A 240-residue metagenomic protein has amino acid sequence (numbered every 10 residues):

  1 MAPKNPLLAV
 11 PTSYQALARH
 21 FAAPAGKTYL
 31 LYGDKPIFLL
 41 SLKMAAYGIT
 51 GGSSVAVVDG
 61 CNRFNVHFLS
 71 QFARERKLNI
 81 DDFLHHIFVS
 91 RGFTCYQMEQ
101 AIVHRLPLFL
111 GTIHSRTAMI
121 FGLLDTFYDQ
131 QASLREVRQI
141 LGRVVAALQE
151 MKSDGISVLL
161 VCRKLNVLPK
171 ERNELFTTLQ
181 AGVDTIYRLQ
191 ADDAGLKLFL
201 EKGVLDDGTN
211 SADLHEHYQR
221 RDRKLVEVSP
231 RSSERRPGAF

Functional and structural regions predicted by a protein language model:
M1-R74: The Walker A/P-loop phosphate-binding site
A22-A23, G48-T50, I80-D82, L110-T112 (+1 more regions): Conserved catalytic network of the ASCE P-loop NTPase/AAA+ motor domain
A25-K27, G52, L84, G155 (+1 more regions): Short, well-ordered alpha-helix to beta-strand connector turns
Y29-L31, A56-V58, F88, L159 (+1 more regions): Hydrophobic/aromatic beta-strand patches that form the interior of the parallel beta-sheet core in alpha/beta enzyme
L42-A46, E99, V103-P107, G142: Amphipathic, non-transmembrane alpha-helical secondary structure
G60-D129: Conserved inter-motif catalytic segment of the P-loop NTP-binding fold
F109-G182: P-loop NTPase motor core
Q149-F240: Phosphate-binding/switch region of NTP-binding enzymes
